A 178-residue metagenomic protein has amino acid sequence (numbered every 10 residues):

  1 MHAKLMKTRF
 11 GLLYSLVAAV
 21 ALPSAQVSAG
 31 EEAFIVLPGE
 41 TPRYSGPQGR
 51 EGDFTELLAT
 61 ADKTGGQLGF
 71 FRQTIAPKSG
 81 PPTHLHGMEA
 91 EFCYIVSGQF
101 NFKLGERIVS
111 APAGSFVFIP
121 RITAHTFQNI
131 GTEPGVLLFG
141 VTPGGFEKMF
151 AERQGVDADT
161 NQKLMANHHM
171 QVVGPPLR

Functional and structural regions predicted by a protein language model:
M1, M6-L13: N-terminal export leaders
G11-P23: Bacterial N-terminal signal peptides
P23-L68, E152-R178: A short, N-terminal "cap"/entry segment at the start of jelly-roll beta-barrel domains of the cupin/DSBH fold
G52, E56, G69-H86: Conserved short histidine dyad/triad with adjacent acidic residue
T74-A76, L85-F102, G140: Short, conserved beta-strand element in jelly-roll/cupin
P82-M88, T123-T126: Histidine-centered catalytic micro-motifs
N101, R121-E147: Ligand-binding loop in jelly-roll beta-barrel domains
R107-I122: Short acidic-glycine-tyrosine-enriched beta hairpin
